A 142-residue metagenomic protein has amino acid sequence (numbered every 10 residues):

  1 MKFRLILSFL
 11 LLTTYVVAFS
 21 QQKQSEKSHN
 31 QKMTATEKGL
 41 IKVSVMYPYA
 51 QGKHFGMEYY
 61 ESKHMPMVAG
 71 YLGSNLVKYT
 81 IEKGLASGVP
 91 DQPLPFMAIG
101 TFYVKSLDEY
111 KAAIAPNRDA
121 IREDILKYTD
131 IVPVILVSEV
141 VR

Functional and structural regions predicted by a protein language model:
M1-S25: Bacterial Sec-dependent N-terminal signal peptides
S20-R142: Macromolecular interaction modules
